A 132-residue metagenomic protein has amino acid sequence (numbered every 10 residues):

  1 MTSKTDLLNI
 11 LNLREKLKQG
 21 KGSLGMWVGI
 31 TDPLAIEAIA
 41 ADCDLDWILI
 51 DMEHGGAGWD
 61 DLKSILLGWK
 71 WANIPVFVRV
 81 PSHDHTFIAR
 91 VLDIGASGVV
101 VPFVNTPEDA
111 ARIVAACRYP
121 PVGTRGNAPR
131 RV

Functional and structural regions predicted by a protein language model:
M1-W27: N-terminal amphipathic alpha-helix/helix-capping segment at the start of soluble metabolic enzymes
G22-V28, I48-I50, V76-V80, V99-V101: Hydrophobic faces of well-ordered beta-strands that scaffold small-molecule active sites in alpha/beta enzyme cores
V28-D42, S82-R90: Short, acidic/polar
A35-S64: Glycine-rich, proline-tolerant flexible connector loops at the mouths of alpha/beta enzymes
D42-W47, D93-G98, R118-Y119: Glycine-enriched alpha-helix->loop->beta-strand junction motifs that scaffold or abut catalytic
M52-H54, P81, V104-T106: Short, ordered loop/turn segments at secondary-structure junctions
W59-H85, A89-D93, A115-V122: Alpha-helix-loop-beta-strand connector modules within alpha/beta enzyme cores
T86, G98-V132: Conserved anion-binding
